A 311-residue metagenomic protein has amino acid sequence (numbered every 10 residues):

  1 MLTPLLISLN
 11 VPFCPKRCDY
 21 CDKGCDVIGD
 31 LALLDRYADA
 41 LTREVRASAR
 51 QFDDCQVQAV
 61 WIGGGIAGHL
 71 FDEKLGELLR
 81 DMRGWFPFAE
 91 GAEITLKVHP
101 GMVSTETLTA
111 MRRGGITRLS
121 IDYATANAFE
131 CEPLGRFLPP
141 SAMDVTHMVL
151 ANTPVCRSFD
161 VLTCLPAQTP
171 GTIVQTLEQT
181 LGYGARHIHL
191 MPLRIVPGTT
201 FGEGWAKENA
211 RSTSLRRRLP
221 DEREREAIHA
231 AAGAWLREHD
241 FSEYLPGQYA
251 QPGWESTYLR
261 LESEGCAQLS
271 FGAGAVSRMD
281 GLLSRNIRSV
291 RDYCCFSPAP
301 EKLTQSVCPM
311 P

Functional and structural regions predicted by a protein language model:
M1-L5, K16: Flexible, acidic/Gly-rich N-terminal and inter-domain linker regions that tether and position cofactor-handling modules
P4, C25-Q51, C55-P311: C-terminal scaffold of the Radical SAM
L6-V11: Short active-site neighborhood of thiol/selenol oxidoreductases, capturing the structured segment around
P12-C25: Local cysteine-cluster metal-coordination motifs and their immediate loop/turn environment, predominantly Fe-S cluster
